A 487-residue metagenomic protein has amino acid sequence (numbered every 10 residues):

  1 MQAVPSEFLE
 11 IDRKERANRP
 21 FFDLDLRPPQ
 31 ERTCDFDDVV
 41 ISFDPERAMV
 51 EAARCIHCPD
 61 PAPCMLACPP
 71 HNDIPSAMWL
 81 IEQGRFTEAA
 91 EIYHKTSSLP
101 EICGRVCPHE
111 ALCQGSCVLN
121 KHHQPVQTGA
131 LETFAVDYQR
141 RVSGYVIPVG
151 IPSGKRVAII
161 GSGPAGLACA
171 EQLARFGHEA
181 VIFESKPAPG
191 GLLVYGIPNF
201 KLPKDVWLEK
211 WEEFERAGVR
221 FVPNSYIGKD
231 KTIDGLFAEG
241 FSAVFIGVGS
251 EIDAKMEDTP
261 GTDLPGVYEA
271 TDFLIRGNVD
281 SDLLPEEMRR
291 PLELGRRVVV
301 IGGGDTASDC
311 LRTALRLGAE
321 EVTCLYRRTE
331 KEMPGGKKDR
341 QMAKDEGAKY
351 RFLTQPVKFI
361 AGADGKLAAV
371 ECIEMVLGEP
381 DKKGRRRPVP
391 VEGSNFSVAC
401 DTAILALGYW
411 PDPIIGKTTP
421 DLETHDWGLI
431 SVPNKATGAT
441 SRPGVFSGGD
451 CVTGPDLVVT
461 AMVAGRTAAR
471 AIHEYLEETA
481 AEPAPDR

Functional and structural regions predicted by a protein language model:
R32-E51, H71-R105, H122-I151, N278: Ferredoxin-type iron-sulfur electron-transfer modules in oxidoreductases and energy-metabolism complexes
E88, I151, R156-I160, L208-D258 (+5 more regions): Feature captures the FAD/FMN-dependent oxidoreductase FAD-binding
S98, G163-P164, A188, G304-T306 (+1 more regions): Residue-level detector of alpha-helix initiation sites
F134-I151, E209-K229, D253-L317, H425-T437 (+1 more regions): Glycine-rich dinucleotide-binding loop and its adjacent helix/turn
K155-V181, A307-L315: N-terminal Rossmann-like FAD-binding beta1-loop-alpha1 element of flavoenzymes
E179-A217, F221, L311-K358, E482-R487: Rossmann-like dinucleotide-binding cores of NAD(P)H-dependent redox enzymes
D263-G295, P380-P455: FAD-site-proximal beta/loop scaffold in flavoenzymes
C310, C451-E477: A conserved FAD-binding loop/helix module that cradles the flavin
